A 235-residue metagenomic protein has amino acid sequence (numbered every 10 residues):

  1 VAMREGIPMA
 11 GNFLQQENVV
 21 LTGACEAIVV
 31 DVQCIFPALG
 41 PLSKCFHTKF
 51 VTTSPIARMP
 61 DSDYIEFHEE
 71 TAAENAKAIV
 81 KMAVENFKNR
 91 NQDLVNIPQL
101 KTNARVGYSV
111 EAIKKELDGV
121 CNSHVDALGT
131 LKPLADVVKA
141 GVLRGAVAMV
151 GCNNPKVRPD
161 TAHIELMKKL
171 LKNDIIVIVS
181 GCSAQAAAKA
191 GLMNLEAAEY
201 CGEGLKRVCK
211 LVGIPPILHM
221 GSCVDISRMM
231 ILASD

Functional and structural regions predicted by a protein language model:
V1-D235: Anaerobic metallocofactor- and corrinoid-dependent redox/one-carbon enzyme cores, especially those from methanogenesis
